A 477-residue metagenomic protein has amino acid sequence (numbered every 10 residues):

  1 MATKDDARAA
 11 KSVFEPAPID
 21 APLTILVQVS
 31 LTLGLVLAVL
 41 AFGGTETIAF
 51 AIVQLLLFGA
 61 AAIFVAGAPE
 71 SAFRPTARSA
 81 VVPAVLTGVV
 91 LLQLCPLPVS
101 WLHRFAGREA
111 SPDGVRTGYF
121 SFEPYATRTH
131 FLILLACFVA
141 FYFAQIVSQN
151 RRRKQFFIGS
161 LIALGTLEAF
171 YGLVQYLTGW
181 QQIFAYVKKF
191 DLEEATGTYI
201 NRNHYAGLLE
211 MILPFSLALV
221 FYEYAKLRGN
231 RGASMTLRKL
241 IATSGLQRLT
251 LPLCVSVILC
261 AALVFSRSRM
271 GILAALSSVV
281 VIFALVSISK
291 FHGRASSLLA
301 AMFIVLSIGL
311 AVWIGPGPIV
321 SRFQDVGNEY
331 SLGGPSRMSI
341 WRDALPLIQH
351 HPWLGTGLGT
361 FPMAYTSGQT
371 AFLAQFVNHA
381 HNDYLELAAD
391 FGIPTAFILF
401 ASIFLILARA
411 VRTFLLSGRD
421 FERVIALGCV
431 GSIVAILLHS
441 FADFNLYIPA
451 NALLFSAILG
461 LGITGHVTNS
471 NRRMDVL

Functional and structural regions predicted by a protein language model:
M1-A163, A218-L253, V280-L306, L332 (+3 more regions): Transmembrane signal-anchor hairpin modules in multi-pass inner-membrane enzymes, especially those that act on
A38-E46, N201, A388-F391, I425-S456: Membrane helix-loop boundary segments at the extracytoplasmic
A41-V53, G172, I200-N203, L246-A284 (+3 more regions): Helix-loop-helix junctions and helix-breaking kinks within/between transmembrane helices of multi-pass membrane
G44, R108-L132, D191-A206, G333-W341 (+2 more regions): Short aromatic-rich membrane-water interface segments that cap or initiate transmembrane helices in multi-pass membrane
G88, P96-L97, F170-Q181, V187 (+6 more regions): A membrane-periplasm/extracellular boundary helix in multi-pass inner-membrane enzymes that assemble envelope glycans
Q93, N201, M338-N378, Y384 (+1 more regions): TM-adjacent membrane-interface loops and short helices in multi-pass inner/ER membrane proteins
L94-S121, T166-L213, L219-A242, V257 (+5 more regions): Membrane-interfacial helix-loop-helix modules of multi-pass inner-membrane proteins that assemble, modify, or transport
I393-L427: Hydrophobic transmembrane alpha-helices and their immediate junctions
